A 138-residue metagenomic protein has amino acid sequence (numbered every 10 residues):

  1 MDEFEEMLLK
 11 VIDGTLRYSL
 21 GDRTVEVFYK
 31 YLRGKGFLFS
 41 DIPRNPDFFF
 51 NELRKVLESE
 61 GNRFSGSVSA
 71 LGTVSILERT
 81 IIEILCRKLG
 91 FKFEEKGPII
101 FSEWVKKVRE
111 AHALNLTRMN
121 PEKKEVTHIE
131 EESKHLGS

Functional and structural regions predicted by a protein language model:
M1-S138: Long, compositionally biased intrinsically disordered regulatory segments in eukaryotic proteins
